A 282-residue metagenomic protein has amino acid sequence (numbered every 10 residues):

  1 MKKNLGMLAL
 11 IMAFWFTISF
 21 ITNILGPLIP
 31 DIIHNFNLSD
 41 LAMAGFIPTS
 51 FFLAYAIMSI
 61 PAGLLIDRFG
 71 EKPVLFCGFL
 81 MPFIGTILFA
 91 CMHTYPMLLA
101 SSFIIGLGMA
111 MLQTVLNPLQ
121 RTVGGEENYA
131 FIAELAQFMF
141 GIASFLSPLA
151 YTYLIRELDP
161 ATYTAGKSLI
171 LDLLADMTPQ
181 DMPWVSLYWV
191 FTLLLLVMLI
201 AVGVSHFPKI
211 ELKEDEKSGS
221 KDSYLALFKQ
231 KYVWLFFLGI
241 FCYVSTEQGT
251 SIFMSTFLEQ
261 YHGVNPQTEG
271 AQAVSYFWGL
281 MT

Functional and structural regions predicted by a protein language model:
G6-L38, L116-N117, S147, Y151 (+1 more regions): Extracytoplasmic
L25-G26, S147-R156, A226-G279: Extracytoplasmic gate region of multi-pass secondary transporters
L28-A56: Extracellular/periplasmic helix-loop-helix junction of adjacent transmembrane segments in MFS-like secondary
F46-L64, S275-T282: Central cavity-lining transmembrane alpha-helices of secondary-active solute carriers, predominantly the Major
I57-P96: Conserved MFS/SLC helix-loop-helix module at the cytosolic interface between two early adjacent transmembrane helices
M111-G125: Intracellular juxtamembrane helix-capping segments at the cytosolic ends of symmetry-related transmembrane helices
N128-T162: Glycine-rich segments within core transmembrane alpha-helices of 12-TM secondary carriers
Y151, I155-P160, L173, P179 (+1 more regions): C-terminal membrane-cytosol helix-exit motif in multi-pass small-molecule transporters
